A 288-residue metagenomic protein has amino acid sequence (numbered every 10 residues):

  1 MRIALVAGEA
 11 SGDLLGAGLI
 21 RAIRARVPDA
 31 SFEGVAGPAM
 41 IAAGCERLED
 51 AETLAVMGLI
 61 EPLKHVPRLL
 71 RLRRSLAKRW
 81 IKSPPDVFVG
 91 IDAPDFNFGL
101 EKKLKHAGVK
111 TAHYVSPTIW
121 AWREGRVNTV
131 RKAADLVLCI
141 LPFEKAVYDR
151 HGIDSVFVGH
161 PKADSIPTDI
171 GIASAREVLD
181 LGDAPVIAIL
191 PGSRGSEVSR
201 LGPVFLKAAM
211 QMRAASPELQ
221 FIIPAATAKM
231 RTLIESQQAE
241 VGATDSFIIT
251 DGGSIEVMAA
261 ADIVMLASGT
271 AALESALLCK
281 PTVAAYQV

Functional and structural regions predicted by a protein language model:
M1-R2, L181-A188, P217-Q220: Charged active-site motifs of nucleotide-sugar-dependent glycosyltransferases
R2-L179, L190-V198: Active-site and donor-binding regions of nucleotide-sugar-utilizing enzymes
L15, A22, R26, R194-P224: Conserved catalytic-core segment of nucleotide-activated headgroup transferases in glycan assembly
V35, Y114, I140, V158 (+4 more regions): Generic beta-sheet signal
W80-P84, L181-G182, S216, A260: Glycine-rich phosphate-binding loop signature in dinucleotide/nucleotide-binding domains
F88, S155-V156, L219, A226 (+1 more regions): Glycine-rich phosphate-binding loops of nucleotide-dependent enzymes
I234-G252: Nucleotide-activated donor-binding/catalytic signature segment of Leloir-type glycosyltransferases, i.e., the conserved
D251-V288: A donor-sugar binding/catalytic signature common to diverse glycosyltransferases and related nucleotide-sugar
